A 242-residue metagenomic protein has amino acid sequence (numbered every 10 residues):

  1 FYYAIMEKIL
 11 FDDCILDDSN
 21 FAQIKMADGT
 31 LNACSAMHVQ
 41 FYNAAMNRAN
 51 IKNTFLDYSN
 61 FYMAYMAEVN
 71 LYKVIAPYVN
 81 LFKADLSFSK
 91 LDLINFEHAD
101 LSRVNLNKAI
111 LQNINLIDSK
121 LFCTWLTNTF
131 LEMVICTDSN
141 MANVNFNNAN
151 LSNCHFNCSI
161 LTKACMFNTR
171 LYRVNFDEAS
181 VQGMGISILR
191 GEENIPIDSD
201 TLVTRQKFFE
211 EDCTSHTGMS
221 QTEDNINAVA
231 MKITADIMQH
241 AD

Functional and structural regions predicted by a protein language model:
F1-M231: Tandem repeat scaffolds
N227-A230, T234, M238, D242: Residue-level detector of alpha-helical secondary structure
